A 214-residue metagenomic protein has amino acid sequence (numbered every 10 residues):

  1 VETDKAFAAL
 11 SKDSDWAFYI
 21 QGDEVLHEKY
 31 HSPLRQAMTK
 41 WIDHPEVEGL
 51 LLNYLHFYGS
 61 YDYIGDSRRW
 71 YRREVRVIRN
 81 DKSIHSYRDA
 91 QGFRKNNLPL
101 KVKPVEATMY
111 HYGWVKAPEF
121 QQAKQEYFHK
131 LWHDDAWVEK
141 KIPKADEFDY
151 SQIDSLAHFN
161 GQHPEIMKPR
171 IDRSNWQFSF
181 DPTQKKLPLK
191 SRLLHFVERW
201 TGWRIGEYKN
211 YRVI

Functional and structural regions predicted by a protein language model:
V1-D4, E28-I214: Catalytic-site signature of metal-activated, phosphate-bearing donor transferases, centered on the GT-A/GT-A-like
V1-W16: Active-site-proximal specificity loops/subdomain of glycosyltransferases
D13-H27: Short beta-strand-to-loop acidic/aromatic patch adjacent to the donor-nucleotide binding site
